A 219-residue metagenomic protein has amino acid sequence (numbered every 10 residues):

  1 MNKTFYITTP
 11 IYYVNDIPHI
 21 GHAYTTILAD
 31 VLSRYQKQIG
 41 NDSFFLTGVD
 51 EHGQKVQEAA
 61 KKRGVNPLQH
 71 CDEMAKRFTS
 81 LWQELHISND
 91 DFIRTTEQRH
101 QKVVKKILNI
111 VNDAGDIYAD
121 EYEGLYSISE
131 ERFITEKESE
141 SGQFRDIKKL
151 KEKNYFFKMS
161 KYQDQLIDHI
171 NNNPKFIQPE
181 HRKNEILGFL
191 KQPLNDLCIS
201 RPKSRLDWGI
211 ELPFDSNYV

Functional and structural regions predicted by a protein language model:
N2-A119: N-terminal Rossmann-like or analogous alpha/beta NTP/dinucleotide-binding catalytic cores that position adenine
N2-T47, R99-V103, G142, I147-V219: Structured secondary-structure scaffolds
V56, A60, S127, F176 (+1 more regions): Short clusters of hydrophobic/aromatic residues that line enzyme substrate/ligand-binding pockets
H86-R94, N112-L125, K137-E138, K149-L150 (+2 more regions): Short secondary-structure capping/junction motifs at helix and strand boundaries
L125-S127, F157: Short beta-strand element of the conserved SAM-dependent methyltransferase core
S127-S129, S139-F144: Short cysteine-rich clusters marking metal-coordination/redox-active sites
